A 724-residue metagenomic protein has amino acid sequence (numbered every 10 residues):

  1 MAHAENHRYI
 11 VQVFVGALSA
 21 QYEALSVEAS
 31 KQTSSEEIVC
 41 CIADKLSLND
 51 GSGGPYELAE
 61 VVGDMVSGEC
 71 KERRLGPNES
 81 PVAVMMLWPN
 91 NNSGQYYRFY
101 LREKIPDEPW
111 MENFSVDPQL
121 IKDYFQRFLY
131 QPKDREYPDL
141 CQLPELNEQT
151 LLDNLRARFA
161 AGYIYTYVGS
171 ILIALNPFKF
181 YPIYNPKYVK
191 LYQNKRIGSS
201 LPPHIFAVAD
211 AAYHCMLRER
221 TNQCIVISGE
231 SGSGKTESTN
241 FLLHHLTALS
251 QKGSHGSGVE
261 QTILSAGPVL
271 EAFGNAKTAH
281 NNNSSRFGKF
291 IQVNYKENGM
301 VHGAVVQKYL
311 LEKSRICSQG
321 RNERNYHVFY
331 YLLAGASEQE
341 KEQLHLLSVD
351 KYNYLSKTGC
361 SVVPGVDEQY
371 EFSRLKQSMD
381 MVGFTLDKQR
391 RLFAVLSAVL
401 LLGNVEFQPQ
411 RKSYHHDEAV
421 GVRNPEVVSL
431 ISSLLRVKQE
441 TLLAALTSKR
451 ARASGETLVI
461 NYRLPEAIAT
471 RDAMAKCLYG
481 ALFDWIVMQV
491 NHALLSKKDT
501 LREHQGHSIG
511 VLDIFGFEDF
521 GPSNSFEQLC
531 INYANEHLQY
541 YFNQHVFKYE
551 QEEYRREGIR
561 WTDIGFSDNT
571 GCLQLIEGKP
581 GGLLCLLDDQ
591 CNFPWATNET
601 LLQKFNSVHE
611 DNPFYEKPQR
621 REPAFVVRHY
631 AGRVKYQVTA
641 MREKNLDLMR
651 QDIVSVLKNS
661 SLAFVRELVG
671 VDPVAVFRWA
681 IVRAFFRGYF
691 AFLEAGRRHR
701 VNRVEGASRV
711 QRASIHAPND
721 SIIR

Functional and structural regions predicted by a protein language model:
H3-N6, Y22-Q32, D44-G51, G68 (+31 more regions): Amphipathic alpha-helical protein-protein interaction segments
N6-E28, Q32-S228, S233-Q307, I486 (+4 more regions): N-terminal entry segment of cytoskeletal motor ATPase domains
V11-Y22, P182-Q193, L217-N222, G303-L311 (+5 more regions): Surface-exposed beta-strand-to-loop junctions that form interaction patches on eukaryotic regulatory domains
V27, I164, I171-L175, I225-V226 (+14 more regions): Conserved, well-structured core segments
E28-Q32, S52-M65, R73-P77, I164 (+11 more regions): Short amphipathic alpha-helical segments embedded in low-complexity Lys/Glu-rich regions
P106-E112, V116, L120, Q142 (+7 more regions): Long, cytosolic, alpha-helical-rich C-terminal regions that act as interaction/scaffolding modules
V168, E237-V363, D367-M379, V405 (+2 more regions): P-loop NTPase motor core
C477, A481-S508: Flexible, glycine/threonine-enriched loop-and-boundary segments that flank and lead into catalytic domains of large
